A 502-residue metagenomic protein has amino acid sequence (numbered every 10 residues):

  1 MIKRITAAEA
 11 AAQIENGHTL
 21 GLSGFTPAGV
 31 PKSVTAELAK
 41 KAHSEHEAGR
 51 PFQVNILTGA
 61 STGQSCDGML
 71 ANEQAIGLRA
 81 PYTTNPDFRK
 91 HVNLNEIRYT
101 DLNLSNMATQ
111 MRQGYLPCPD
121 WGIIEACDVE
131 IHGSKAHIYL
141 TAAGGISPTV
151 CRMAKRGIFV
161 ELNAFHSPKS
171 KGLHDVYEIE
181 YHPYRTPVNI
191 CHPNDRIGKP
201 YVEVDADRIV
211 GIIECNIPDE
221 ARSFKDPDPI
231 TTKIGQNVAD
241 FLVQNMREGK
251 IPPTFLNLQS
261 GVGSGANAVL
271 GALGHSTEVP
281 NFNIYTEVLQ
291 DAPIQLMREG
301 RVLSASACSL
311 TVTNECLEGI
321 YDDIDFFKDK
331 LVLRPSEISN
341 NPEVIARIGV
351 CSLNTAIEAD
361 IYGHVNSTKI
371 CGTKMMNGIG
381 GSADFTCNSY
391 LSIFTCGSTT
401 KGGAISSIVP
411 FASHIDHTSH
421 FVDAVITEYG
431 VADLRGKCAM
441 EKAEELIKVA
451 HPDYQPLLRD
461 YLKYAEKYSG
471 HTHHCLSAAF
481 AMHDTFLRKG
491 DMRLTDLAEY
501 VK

Functional and structural regions predicted by a protein language model:
M1-K502: Conserved alpha/beta enzyme-core scaffold
